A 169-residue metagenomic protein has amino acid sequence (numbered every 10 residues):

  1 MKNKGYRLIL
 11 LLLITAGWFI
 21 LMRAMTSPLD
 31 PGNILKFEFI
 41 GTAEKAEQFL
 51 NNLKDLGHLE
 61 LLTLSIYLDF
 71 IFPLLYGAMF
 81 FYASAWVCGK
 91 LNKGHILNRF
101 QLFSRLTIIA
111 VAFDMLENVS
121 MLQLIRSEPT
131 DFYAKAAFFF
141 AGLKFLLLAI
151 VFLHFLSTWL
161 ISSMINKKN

Functional and structural regions predicted by a protein language model:
K2-N3, K54-L64, N92-L102, P129-F140: Membrane-interfacial loop-to-transmembrane-helix junctions in polytopic alpha-helical membrane proteins
K2-S65: Interfacial loop at the N-terminal end of multi-pass membrane proteins
L8, L12, S104-V111, F145-L148: Residues within membrane-spanning alpha-helices of integral membrane proteins, especially the hydrophobic core/packing
L64-A85, F152: Hydrophobic alpha-helical transmembrane segments
L68-Y76, F100, S104, A141-L148: Alpha-helical transmembrane segments of integral membrane proteins, emphasizing hydrophobic/aromatic residues
V87-R126: Hydrophobic alpha-helical transmembrane segments of integral membrane proteins
A110-L160: Alpha-helical transmembrane segments of multi-pass integral membrane proteins, characterized by long hydrophobic
I161-N169: Short, charged juxtamembrane terminal tails flanking transmembrane helices
